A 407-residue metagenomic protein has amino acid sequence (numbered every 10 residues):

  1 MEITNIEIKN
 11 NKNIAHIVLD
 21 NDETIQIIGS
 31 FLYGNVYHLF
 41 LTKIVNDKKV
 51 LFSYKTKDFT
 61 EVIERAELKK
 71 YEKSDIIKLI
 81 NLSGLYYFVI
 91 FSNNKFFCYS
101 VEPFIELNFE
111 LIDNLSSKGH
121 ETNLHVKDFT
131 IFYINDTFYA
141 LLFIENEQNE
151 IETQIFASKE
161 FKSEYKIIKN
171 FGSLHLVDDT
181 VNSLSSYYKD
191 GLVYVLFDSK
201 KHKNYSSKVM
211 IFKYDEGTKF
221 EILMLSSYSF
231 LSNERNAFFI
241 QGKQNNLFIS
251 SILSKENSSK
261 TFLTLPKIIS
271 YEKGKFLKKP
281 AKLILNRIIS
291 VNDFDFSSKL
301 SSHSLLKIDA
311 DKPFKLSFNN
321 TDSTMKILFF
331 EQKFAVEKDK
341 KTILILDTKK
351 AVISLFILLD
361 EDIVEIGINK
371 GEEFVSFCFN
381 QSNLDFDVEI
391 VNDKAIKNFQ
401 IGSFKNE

Functional and structural regions predicted by a protein language model:
M1-D22, I28-L32, K201-K203, K208 (+1 more regions): Beta-rich accessory regions
M1-F31, F59-N81, F104-F132, S163-S186 (+1 more regions): Surface loop/turn signatures of beta-propeller and other carbohydrate-active proteins
Q26-I44, K78-N93, G119-E121, V126-Q148 (+4 more regions): Hydrophobic core segments of beta-strands in well-ordered, beta-rich domains
Y37, K49-L51, Y86, F96 (+8 more regions): Hydrophobic residues embedded in beta-strands of well-ordered beta-sheets
F40, F52-Y54, A66-E67, K73: General structural concept
S53-T56, C98-E102, E152-E160, S206-E216 (+1 more regions): Beta-propeller blade signature
F91-I105: Recognizes the extracellular SEMA beta-propeller fold with strongest preference for semaphorin/plexin SEMA domains
F143, E147-G242: A compositional/structural signature marking long, glycine- and acidic/polar-rich segments with frequent tryptophans
